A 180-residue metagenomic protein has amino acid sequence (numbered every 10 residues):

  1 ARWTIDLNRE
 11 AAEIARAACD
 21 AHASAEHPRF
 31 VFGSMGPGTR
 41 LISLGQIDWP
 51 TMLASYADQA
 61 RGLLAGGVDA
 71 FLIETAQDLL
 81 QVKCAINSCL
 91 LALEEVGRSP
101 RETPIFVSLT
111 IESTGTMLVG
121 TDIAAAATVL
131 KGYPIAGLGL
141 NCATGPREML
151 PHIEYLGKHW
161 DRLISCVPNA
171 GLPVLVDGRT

Functional and structural regions predicted by a protein language model:
A1-T180: Domain-level signal for soluble alpha/beta catalytic cores
